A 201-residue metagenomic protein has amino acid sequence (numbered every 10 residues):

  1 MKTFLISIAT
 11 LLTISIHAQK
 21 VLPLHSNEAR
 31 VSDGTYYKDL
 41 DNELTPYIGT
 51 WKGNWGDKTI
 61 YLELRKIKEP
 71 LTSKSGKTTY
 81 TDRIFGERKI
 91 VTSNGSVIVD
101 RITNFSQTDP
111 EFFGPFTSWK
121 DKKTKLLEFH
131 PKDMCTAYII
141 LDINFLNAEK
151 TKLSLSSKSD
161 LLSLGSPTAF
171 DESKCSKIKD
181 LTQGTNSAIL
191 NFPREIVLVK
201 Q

Functional and structural regions predicted by a protein language model:
M1-P23: Bacterial Sec-dependent N-terminal signal peptides
I8, V31-Y37: Short, charged/polar, low-complexity loop and linker segments that flank or interrupt alpha-helical bundles
K20-D33: Short N-terminal segments immediately surrounding and downstream of signal-peptide cleavage
T35-K52: N-terminal helix-cap/turn-to-beta initiation motif at the start of protein domains
L44-P46, W55-D57, T79, N191: Short, surface-exposed loop/turn motifs at beta-strand boundaries within globular domains
K52-N54, V91: A generic structural motif
T59-Y138: Structured domain cores in non-transmembrane regions
H130-Q201: Glycine-rich, aromatic-bearing surface loops/beta-hairpins
